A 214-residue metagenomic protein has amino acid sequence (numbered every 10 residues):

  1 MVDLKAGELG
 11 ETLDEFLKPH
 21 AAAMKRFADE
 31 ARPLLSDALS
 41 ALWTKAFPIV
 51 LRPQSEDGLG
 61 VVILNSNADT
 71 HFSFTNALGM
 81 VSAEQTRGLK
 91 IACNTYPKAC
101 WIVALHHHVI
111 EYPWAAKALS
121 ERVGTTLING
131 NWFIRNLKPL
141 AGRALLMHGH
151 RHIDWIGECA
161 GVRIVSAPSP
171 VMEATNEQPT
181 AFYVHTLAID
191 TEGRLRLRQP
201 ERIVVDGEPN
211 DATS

Functional and structural regions predicted by a protein language model:
M1-R87: Extended active-site neighborhood of metal-dependent phosphoesterases/phosphodiesterases
D57-L59, P97-C100, R143, L195-L197: A general structural motif
V61-I63, I102-A104, M147: Structural motif
L64, L89, H106, H150 (+1 more regions): Divalent metal-coordination and catalytic microenvironments
N65, P168, E201-V204: Residues at the C-termini of beta-strands that transition into short coil/loop
A68-R87, N94-A144: Active-site-proximal segments of metal-dependent phosphoesterases and phosphodiesterases across multiple
P113-T191: Conserved beta-sheet core of the metallophosphoesterase superfamily
L187-S214: A short C-terminal boundary segment appended to hydrolase-like catalytic domains
